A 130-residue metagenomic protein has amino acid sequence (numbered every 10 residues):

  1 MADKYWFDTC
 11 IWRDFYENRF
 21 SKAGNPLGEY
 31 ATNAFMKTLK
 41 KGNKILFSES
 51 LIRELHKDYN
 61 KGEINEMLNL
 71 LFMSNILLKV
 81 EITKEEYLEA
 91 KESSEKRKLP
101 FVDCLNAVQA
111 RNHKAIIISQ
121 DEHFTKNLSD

Functional and structural regions predicted by a protein language model:
M1-F47, D58-E66: Short, well-structured N-terminal submotif of metal-dependent ribonuclease cores
Y5, K44-L46, N75-L78, I116: Short loop->beta-strand "edge-of-pocket" segments that line small-molecule binding or catalytic clefts across diverse
W12, I52, F124-T125: A generic structural signal for short hydrophobic patches within well-formed alpha-helices
T32-M36, L68, N106-A107, T125: Short amphipathic alpha-helical segments and helix-helix/interface helices
L46-E49, Q120: Short beta-strand segments at enzyme active-site cores
L77-H123: Active-site neighborhoods of divalent-metal-dependent phosphate/nucleic-acid chemistry enzymes
S129-D130: Active-site regions of enzymes building and remodeling cell-envelope glycoconjugates
